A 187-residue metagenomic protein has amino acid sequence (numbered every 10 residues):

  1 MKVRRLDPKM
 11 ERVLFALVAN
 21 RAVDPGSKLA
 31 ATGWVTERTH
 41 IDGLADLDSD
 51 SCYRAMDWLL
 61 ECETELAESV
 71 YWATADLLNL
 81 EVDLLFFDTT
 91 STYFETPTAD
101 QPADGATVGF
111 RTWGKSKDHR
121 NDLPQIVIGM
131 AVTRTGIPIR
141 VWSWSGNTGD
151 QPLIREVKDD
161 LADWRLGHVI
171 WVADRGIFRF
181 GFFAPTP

Functional and structural regions predicted by a protein language model:
M1-G109, R120-L123, G129-W142, N147 (+1 more regions): Dynamic "connector" segments at or just before major functional cores
K115-S116: Carboxylate/His-rich catalytic cores and anion/metal-binding grooves
K158-L161, L166-P187: Phosphate/diphosphate-binding loops
